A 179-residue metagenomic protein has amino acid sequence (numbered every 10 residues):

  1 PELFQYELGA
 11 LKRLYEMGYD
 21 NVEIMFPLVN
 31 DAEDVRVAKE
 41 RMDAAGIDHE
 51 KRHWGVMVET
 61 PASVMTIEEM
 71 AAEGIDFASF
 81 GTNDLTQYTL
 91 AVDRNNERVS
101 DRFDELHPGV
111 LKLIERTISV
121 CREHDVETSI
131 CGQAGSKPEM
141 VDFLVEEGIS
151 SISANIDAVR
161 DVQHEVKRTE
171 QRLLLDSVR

Functional and structural regions predicted by a protein language model:
P1-R179: Conserved alpha/beta-domain cores
